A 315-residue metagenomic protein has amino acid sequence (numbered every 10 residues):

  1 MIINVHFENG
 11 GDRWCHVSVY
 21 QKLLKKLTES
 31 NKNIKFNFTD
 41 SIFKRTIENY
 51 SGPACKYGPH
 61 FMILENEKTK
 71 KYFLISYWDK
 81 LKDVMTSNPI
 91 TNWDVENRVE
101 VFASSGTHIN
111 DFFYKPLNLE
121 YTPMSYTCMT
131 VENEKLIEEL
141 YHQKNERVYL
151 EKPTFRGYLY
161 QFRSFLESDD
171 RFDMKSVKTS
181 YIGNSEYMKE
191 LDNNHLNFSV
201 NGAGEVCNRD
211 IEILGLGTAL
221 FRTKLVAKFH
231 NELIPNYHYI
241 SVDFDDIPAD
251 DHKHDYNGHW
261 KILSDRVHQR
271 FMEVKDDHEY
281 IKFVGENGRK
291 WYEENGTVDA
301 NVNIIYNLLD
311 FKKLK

Functional and structural regions predicted by a protein language model:
M1-P235, D245-L263, E294, D299 (+1 more regions): Nucleotide-sugar donor-binding catalytic core of glycosyltransferases
E232-L233, S264, E273, G285: Short linear sequence motifs
V242: Cofactor-binding loops of NAD(P)H-dependent oxidoreductases, dominated by short-chain dehydrogenase/reductases
H268, K275-L309: A charged, aromatic-enriched C-terminal amphipathic alpha-helix characteristic of glycosyltransferases across folds
